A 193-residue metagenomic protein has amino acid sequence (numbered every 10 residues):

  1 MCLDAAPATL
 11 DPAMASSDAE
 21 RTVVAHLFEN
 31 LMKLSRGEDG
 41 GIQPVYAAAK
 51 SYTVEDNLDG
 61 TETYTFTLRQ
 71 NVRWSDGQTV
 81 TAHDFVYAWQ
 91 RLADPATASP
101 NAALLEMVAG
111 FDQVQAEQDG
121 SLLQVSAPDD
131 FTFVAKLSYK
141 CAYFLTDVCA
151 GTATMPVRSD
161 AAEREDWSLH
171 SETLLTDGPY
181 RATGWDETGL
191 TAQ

Functional and structural regions predicted by a protein language model:
M1-A5, E62-F66, F85-A88, F133-A135 (+2 more regions): Short, well-ordered beta-strand elements
C2-D59, T173-T176: N-terminal lobe/hinge region of extracytoplasmic solute-binding protein
L3-A6, M14, E38, A48 (+7 more regions): A mature extracytoplasmic/lumenal domain signature
R36, K140-Q193: Gly/Pro-rich hinge or "lid" segments in bacterial periplasmic/extracellular proteins
K50-L104, V134: Aromatic- and charge-enriched surface segment that lines or borders ligand/interaction sites
T53-E55, S126, R181-T183: Conserved positions in beta-strands of structured domains
T67, D84-V86, T97-S159, G184-D186: Surface-exposed binding/hinge segments that line and control ligand-binding clefts or catalytic entry sites
